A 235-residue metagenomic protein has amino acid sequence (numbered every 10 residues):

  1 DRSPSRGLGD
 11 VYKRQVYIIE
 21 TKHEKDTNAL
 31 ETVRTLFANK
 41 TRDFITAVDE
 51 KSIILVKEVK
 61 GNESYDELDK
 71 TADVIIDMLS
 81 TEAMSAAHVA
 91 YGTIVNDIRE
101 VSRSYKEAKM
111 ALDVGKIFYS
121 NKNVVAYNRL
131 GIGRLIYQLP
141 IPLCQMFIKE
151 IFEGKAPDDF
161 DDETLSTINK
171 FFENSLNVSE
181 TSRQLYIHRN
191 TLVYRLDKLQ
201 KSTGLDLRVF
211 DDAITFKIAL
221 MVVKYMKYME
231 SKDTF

Functional and structural regions predicted by a protein language model:
D1-Y12: Single conserved hydrophobic/aromatic residue that forms the stacking wall/gate of nucleotide- or nucleobase-binding
D10-F235: Cytosolic nucleotide-utilizing catalytic cores of signal-transduction proteins
